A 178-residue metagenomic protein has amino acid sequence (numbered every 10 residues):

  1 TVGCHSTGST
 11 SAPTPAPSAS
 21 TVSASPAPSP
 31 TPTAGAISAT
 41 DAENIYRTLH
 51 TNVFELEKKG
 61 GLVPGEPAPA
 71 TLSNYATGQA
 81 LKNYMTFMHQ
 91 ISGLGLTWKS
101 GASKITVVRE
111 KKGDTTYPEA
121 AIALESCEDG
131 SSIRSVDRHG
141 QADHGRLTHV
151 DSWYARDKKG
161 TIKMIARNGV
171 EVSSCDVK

Functional and structural regions predicted by a protein language model:
T1-V2: Sec-dependent bacterial lipoprotein signal peptides
H5-G8: Bacterial signal peptide processing site
T10-P32: Extracellular mucin-like PTS domains
P28-S100: Core segments of small alpha/beta cavity-forming domains
K58, K112-T116, K159: Intrinsically disordered, low-complexity coil segments
A68-T71, G95, I105, H144-H149 (+1 more regions): Short, surface-exposed linear patches
G93-R138: Surface-exposed, charged secondary-structure patches
A123, A142-K178: Short beta-strand edge/turn micro-motifs at domain boundaries
